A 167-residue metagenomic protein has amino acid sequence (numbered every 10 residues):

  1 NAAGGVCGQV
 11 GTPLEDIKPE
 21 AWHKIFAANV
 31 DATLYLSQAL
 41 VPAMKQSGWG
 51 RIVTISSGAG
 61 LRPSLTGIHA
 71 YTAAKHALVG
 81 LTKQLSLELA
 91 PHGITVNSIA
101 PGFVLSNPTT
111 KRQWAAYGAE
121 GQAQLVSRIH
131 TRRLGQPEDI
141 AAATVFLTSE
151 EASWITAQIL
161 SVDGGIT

Functional and structural regions predicted by a protein language model:
G4-V6, P19, V53-A77, T82-K83 (+2 more regions): Catalytic loop of short-chain dehydrogenase/reductase
V10-L14, K18-F26, L125: Substrate-binding pocket helix/loop in short-chain dehydrogenase/reductase
G11, R62, T144-V145, T156-T167: Short C-terminal tail/terminal secondary-structure segment of NAD(P)H-dependent dehydrogenase/reductase domains
T12, P91, F103-I129: A glycine/serine/threonine-rich, flexible loop-to-helix segment that serves as the NAD(P) cofactor-binding "lid"
S37-Q38, K83: A short, exposed helix-loop element centered on a Lys and neighboring polar residues
P42, L87-E88, S153: Alpha-helical segment proximal to the catalytic Tyr-Lys
A90, T95, A100, I155-A157: Short, small/polar-rich loop/turn modules that mediate ligand/substrate recognition or access, typified
